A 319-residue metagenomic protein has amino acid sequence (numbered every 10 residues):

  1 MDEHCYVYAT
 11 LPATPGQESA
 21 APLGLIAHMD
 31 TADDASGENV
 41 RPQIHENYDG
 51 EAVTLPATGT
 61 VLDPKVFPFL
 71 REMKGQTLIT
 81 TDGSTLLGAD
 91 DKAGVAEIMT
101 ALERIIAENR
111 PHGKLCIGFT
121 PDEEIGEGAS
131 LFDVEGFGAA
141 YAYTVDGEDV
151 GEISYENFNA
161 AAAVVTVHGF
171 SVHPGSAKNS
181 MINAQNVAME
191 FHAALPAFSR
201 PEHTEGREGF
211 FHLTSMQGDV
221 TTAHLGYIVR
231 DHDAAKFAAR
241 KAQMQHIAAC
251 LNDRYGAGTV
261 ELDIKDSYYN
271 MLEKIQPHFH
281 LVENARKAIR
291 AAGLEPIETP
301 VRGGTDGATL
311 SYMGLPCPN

Functional and structural regions predicted by a protein language model:
M1-A20, I26, D30: A non-catalytic alpha/beta surface segment that caps or lines the substrate-entry region of metallo-dependent hydrolase
A13-P15, P121-I125, G218, S267-N270: Short, internal active-site loops enriched in acidic
E18-P111: Active-site metal-coordination/substrate-binding segment of hydrolases, especially metallo-dependent peptidases
A21-G24, Q76-L78, L115-C116, A139-Y143 (+3 more regions): Structural motif
R71-F158, R200, T204-T214, G218 (+3 more regions): Acidic/histidine-rich catalytic neighborhood of metal-dependent amide-processing enzymes
T144-V187: Phosphate/diphosphate-binding glycine-rich loops and adjacent basic-rich segments that engage nucleotide
Q185-N319: Metal-dependent amide/peptide-bond hydrolase catalytic core, centered on the "pita-bread" metallohydrolase fold
